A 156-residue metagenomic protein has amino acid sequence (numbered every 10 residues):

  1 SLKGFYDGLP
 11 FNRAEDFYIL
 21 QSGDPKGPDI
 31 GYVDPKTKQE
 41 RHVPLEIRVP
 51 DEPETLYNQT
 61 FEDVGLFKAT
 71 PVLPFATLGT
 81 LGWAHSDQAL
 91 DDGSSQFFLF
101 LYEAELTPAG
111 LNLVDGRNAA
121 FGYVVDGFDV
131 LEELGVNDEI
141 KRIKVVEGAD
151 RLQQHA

Functional and structural regions predicted by a protein language model:
S1-A156: Cyclophilin-like peptidyl-prolyl cis-trans isomerases
